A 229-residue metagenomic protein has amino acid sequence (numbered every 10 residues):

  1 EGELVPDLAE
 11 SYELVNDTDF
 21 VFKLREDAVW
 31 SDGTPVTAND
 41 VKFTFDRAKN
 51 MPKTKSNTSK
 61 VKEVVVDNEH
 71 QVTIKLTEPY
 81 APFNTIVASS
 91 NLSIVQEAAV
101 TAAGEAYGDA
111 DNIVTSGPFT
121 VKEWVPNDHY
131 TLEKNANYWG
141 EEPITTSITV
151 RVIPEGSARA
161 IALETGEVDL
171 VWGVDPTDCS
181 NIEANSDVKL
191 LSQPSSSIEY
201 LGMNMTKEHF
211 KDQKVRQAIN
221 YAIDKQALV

Functional and structural regions predicted by a protein language model:
E1-N16, D46, V114-T115: N-terminal lobe/hinge region of extracytoplasmic solute-binding protein
E3, A88-P143, S147: Gly/Pro-rich hinge or "lid" segments in bacterial periplasmic/extracellular proteins
E13, V21-K23, S56-A99: Surface-exposed binding/hinge segments that line and control ligand-binding clefts or catalytic entry sites
T58, S180-S192: Ligand-binding "clamshell"
N135-N181, H209: Ligand-site clamp/hinge motif
S192-N204: Periplasmic-binding protein-like
T206, F210-V229: Periplasmic-binding protein-like
